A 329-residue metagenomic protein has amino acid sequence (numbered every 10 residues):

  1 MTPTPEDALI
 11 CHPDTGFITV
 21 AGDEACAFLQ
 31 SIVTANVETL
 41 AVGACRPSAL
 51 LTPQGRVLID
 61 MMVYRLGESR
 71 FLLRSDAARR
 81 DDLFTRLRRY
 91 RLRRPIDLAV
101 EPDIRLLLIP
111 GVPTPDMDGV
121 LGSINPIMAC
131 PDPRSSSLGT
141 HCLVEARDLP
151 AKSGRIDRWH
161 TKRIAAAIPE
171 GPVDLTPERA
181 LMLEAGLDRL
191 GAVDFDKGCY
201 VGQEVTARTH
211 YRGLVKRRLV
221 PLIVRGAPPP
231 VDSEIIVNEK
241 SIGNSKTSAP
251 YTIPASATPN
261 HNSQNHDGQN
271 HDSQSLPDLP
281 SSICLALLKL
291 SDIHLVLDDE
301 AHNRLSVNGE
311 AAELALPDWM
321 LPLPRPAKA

Functional and structural regions predicted by a protein language model:
M1-H261, H266, H271-A329: Basic, glycine/lysine-rich polyanion-binding surfaces/domains
